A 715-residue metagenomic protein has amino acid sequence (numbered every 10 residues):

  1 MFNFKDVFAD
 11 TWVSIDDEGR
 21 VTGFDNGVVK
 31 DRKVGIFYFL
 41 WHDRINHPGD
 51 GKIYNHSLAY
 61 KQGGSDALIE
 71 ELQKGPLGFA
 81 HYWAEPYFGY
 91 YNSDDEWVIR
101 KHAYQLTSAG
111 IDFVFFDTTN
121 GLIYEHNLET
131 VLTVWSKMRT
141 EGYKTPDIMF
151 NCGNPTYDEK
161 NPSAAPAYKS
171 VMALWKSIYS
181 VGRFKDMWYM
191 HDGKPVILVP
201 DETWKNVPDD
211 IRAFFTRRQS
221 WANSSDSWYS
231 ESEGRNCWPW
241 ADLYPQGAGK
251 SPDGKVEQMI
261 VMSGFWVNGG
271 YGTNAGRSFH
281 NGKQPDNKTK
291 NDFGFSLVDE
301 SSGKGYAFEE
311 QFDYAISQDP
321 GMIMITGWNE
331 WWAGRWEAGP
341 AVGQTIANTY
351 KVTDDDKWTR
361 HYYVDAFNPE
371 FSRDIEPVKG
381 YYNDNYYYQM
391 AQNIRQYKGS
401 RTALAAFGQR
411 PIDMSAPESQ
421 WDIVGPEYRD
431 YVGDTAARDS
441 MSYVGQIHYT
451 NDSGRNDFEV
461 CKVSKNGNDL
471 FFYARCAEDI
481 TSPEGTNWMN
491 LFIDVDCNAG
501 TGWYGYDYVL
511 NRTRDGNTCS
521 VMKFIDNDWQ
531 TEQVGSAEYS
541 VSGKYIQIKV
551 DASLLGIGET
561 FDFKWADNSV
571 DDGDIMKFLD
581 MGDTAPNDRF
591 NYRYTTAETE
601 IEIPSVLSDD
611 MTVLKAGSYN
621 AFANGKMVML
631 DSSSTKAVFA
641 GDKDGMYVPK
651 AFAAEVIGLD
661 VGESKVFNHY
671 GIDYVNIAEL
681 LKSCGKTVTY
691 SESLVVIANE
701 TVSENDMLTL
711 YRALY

Functional and structural regions predicted by a protein language model:
V21-V134, T326-G327, W331-I375: N-terminal carbohydrate-binding/catalytic regions of secreted carbohydrate-active enzymes
G23-G49, P195-A307, D313-M324: Aromatic-lined glycan-binding groove of carbohydrate-active enzymes
V29-G35, A109-V114, E141-I148, F184-D186 (+3 more regions): Loop/turn elements at helix/coil->beta-strand transitions in domains of secreted/extracellular proteins
M138, E337-E418: Aromatic-rich peripheral "rim/lid" segments of glycoside hydrolase catalytic domains that contact and position glycan
L404-S415, S419, F492-G516, G543 (+1 more regions): Acidic/polar low-complexity flexible segments
I412-S520, S569-M576: Surface-exposed, glycine/proline- and aromatic-rich loop segments on solvent-exposed faces across compartments
A416, N468-E478, I546-A552, A653 (+1 more regions): Short, well-ordered beta-strand segments enriched in hydrophobic/aromatic residues
T596-Y715: Primary recognition of N-terminal secretory signal peptides and signal-anchoring hydrophobic helices
